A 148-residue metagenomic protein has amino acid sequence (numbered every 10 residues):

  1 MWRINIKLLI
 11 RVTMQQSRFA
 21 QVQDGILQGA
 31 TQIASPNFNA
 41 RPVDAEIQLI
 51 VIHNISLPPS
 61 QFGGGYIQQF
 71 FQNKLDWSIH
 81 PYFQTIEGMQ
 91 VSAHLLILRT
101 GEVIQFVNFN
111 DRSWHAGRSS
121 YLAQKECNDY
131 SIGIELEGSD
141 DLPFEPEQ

Functional and structural regions predicted by a protein language model:
L8-L9: Leucine-biased recognition of intrinsically disordered, low-complexity hydrophobic segments
Q15-R41, L49, S56-Q148: Active-site-adjacent loop/helix surface patches within enzyme catalytic domains that shape the substrate-binding cleft
